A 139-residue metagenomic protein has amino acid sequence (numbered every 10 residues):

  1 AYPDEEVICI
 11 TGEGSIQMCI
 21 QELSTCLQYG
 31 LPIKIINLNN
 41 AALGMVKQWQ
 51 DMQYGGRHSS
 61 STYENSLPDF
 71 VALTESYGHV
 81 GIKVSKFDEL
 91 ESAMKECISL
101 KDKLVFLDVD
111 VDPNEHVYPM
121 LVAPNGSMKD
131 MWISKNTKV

Functional and structural regions predicted by a protein language model:
A1-V139: Thiamine diphosphate
